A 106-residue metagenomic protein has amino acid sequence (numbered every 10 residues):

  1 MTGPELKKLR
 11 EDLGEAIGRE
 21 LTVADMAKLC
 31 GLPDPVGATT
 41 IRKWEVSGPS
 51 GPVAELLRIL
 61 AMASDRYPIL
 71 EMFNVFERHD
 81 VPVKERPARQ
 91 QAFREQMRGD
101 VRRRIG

Functional and structural regions predicted by a protein language model:
M1-P4, L21, V36, P49 (+1 more regions): Short coil/turn linker and secondary-structure boundary residues
M1-R19: A short, Lys/Arg-rich alpha-helix, primarily the initiator
K7, A27, A38-R42, L57-R58: Key DNA-contacting residues within the recognition helix of helix-turn-helix
E11, G31, R42-S47: Residue-level detection of the helix-turn-helix DNA-binding "recognition helix"
I17-T40: Short alpha-helical DNA-recognition segment
P33, V46-E71: DNA major-groove recognition helix of helix-turn-helix/homeodomain DNA-binding modules
M62-G106: Short, charged recognition helix plus adjacent turn of helix-turn-helix-like nucleic-acid-binding domains
